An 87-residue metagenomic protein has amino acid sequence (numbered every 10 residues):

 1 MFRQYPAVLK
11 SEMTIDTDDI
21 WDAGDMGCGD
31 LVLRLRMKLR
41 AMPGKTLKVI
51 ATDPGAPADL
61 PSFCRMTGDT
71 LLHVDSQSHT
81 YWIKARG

Functional and structural regions predicted by a protein language model:
M1-G87: Domain-level signature for proteins that mediate thiol-based redox and metal-cofactor handling
